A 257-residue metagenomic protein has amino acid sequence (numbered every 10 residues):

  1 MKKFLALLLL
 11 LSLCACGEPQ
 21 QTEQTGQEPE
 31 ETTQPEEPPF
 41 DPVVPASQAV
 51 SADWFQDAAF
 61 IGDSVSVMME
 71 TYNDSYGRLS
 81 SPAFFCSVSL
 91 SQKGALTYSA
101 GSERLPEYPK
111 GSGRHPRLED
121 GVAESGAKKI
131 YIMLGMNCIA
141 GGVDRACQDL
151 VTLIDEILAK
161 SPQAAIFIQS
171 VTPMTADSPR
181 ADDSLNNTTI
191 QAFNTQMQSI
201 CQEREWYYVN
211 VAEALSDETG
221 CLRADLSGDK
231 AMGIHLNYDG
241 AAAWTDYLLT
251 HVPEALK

Functional and structural regions predicted by a protein language model:
M1-L5: Positively charged n-region of N-terminal signal peptides that target proteins for export
S12-A15: C-terminal motif of bacterial Sec signal peptides marking the signal peptidase cleavage site
G17-P29, T33, A242-K257: Conserved catalytic region of serine esterases and O-acyltransferases that act on ester linkages in lipids
E18-D57: N-terminal, intrinsically disordered, polar/charged segments of Gram-positive cell-envelope systems that serve as
A52-D53, D57-Q148: Conserved SGNH/GDSL esterase-like catalytic core that processes O-acyl groups on lipids and polysaccharides
M133-N137, L158-Q191: Active-site segments of SGNH/GDSL-like serine hydrolases that catalyze O-acetyl group transfer/hydrolysis on lipids
R145-L153, I190-Q191: Charged helix-capping and loop-helix junction motifs
M174-K257: Catalytic His-Asp segment of secreted/periplasmic serine-dependent ester chemistry enzymes
